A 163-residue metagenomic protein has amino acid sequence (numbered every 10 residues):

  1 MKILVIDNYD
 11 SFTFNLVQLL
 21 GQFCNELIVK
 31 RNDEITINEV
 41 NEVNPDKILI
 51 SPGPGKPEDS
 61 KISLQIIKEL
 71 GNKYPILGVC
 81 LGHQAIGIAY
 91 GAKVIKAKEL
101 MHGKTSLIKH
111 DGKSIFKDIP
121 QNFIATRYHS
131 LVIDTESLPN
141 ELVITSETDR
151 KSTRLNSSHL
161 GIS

Functional and structural regions predicted by a protein language model:
M1-N72, L81: N-terminal beta1-alpha1 cap of cysteine-dependent amidohydrolase-like domains
Y9-S11, L16, L20, I76 (+2 more regions): Structured catalytic cores of enzymes that bind and process phosphorylated ligands/cofactors
G21, E39-E42, I86-A89, T135-P139 (+1 more regions): Short loop/helix-cap segments at secondary-structure boundaries that form the rim of catalytic
L27-V29, V94, I144: Generic structural signal for residues in well-ordered beta-strands
R31-D33, K96, R127: Short loop/edge segments at beta-strand edges and connector loops that shape dinucleotide/nucleotide cofactor-binding
P45-D118, N122-I124: Cysteine-nucleophile active-site neighborhood
S114-R154: Catalytic beta-strand/loop cores that center a nucleophilic Ser/Cys/Thr and support acyl-enzyme chemistry
K151, L155-S163: Single conserved hydrophobic/aromatic residue that forms the stacking wall/gate of nucleotide- or nucleobase-binding
